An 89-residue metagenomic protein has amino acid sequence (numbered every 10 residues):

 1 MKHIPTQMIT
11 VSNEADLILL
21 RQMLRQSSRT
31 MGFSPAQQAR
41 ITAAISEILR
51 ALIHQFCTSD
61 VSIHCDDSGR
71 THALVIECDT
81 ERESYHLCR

Functional and structural regions predicted by a protein language model:
M1-Q7, A51-R89: Conserved beta-strand-loop-beta-strand hairpin that lines the nucleotide-binding pocket of ATP/GTP-utilizing enzymes
H3-G32: Helix-loop-beta hinge of the Bergerat
I9, A15, A39-A43, T58 (+1 more regions): Generic ordered-secondary-structure signal
G32-A36, L87-R89: Glycine-rich loops and low-complexity Gly/Arg-rich segments that provide flexible linkers or classic glycine-based
S34-D60: Conserved ATP-binding N-box helix of the HATPase_c
